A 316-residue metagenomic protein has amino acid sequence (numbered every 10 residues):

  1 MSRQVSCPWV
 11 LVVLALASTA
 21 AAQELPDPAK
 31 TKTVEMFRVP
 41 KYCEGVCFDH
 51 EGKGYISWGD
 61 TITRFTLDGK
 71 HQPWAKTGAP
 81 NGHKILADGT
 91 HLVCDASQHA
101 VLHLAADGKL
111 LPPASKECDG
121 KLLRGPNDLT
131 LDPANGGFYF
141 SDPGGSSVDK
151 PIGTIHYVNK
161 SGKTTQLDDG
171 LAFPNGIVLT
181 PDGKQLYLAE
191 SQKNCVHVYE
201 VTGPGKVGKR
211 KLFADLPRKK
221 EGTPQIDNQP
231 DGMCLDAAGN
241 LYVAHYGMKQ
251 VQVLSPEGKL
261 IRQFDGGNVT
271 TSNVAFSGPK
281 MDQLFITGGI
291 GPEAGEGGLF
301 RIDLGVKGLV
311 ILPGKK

Functional and structural regions predicted by a protein language model:
P8-T19: Bacterial N-terminal signal peptides
Q23-P40, R210-K211: A short helix->beta-strand "capping" segment at the edge of beta-propeller domains
E35, Q72-K76, L111-K116, T165-D169 (+3 more regions): Beta-propeller fold detector
F37-G59, T77-D95, A100, C118-F138 (+7 more regions): Beta-rich, blade/repeat-based domains predominating in secreted/periplasmic proteins but also intracellular
T61-T63, A100-L102, G153-H156, C195-H197 (+2 more regions): A short loop-to-beta-strand structural motif that recurs across blades of beta-propeller domains
N194-C195, Y199, D215-K259: Loop/turn-rich, solvent-exposed surfaces of beta-rich toroidal or solenoidal domains
Y199-K206, D303-L309: Short loop/turn segments immediately following beta-strands, especially the blade-tip and inter-blade linker loops
